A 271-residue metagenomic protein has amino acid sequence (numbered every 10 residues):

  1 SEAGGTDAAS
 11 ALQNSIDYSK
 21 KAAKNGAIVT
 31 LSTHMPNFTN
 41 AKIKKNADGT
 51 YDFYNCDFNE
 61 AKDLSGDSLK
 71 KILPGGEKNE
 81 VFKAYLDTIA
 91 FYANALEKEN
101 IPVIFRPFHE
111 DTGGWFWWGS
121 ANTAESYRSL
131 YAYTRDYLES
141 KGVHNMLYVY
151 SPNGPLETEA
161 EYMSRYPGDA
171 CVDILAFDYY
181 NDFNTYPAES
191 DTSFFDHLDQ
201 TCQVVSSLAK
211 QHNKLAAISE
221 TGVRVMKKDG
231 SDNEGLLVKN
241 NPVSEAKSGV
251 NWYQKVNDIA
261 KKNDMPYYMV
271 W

Functional and structural regions predicted by a protein language model:
S1, K214-W271: Substrate-binding cleft of secreted/luminal carbohydrate-active enzymes
G4-D7, T39-K42, G114-W117, E157-E161 (+4 more regions): Extracytoplasmic/secreted cell-surface and envelope-processing proteins
G4-H144: Substrate-binding cleft of extracellular glycoside hydrolase catalytic domains
Q13-D17, T88-F91, G154-P167, D196-L208 (+1 more regions): Alpha-helical scaffolding within the catalytic cores of extracellular/periplasmic polymer-degrading hydrolases
K24-T30, K98-I104, K141-Y148, A170-D173 (+2 more regions): Loop/turn elements at helix/coil->beta-strand transitions in domains of secreted/extracellular proteins
E77-A84, A121-S129, S190-Q200, E234-N251: Alpha-helix N-cap and loop-to-helix initiation/capping positions
R106-F108, T112, Y131-A160, N213-M226 (+2 more regions): Aromatic-lined carbohydrate-recognition surfaces of secreted/lumenal glycan-active proteins
E159, R165-D229: Glycoside hydrolase catalytic-domain groove-lining segments
